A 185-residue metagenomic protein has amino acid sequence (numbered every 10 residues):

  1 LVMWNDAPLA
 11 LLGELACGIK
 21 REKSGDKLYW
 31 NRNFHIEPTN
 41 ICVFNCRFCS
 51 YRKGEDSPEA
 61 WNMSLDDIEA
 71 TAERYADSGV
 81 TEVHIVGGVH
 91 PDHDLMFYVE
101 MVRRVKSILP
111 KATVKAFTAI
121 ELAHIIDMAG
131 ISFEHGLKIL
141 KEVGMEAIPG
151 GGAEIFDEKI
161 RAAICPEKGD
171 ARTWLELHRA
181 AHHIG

Functional and structural regions predicted by a protein language model:
L1-V43: Flexible, acidic/Gly-rich N-terminal and inter-domain linker regions that tether and position cofactor-handling modules
V43, R47-S50: Cys/His/Pro-rich metal-binding microdomains
K53-G185: Conserved Radical SAM active-site core
